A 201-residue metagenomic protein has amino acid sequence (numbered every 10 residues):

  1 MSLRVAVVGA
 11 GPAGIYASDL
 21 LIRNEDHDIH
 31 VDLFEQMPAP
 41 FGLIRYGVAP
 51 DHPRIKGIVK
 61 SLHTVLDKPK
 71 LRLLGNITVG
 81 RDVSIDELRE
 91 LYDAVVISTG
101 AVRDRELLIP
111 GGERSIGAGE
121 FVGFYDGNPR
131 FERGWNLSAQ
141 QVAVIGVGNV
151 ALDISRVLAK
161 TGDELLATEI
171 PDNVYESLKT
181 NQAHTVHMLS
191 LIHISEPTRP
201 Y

Functional and structural regions predicted by a protein language model:
S2-G11, A139-I145: Beta1/beta-strand and adjacent pyrophosphate-binding region of the FAD-binding site in flavoprotein oxidoreductases
V5-D26, I154-L158: N-terminal Rossmann-like FAD-binding beta1-loop-alpha1 element of flavoenzymes
A13, A39, V102, V150: Conserved Rossmann-like nucleotide-cofactor binding loop
D28-E35, L166-D172, A183-L189: Short beta-strand "acidic-cap" motif of Rossmann-like dinucleotide-binding folds
H30, P38-A94: N-terminal Rossmann-like dinucleotide/flavin-binding domain of flavoprotein oxidoreductases that bind FAD/FMN
A94, S98-R105: Glycine-/small-residue-rich beta->alpha transition segments that form the dinucleotide
D104-T180: Glycine-rich dinucleotide-binding loop and its adjacent helix/turn
I192-Y201: Single conserved hydrophobic/aromatic residue that forms the stacking wall/gate of nucleotide- or nucleobase-binding
